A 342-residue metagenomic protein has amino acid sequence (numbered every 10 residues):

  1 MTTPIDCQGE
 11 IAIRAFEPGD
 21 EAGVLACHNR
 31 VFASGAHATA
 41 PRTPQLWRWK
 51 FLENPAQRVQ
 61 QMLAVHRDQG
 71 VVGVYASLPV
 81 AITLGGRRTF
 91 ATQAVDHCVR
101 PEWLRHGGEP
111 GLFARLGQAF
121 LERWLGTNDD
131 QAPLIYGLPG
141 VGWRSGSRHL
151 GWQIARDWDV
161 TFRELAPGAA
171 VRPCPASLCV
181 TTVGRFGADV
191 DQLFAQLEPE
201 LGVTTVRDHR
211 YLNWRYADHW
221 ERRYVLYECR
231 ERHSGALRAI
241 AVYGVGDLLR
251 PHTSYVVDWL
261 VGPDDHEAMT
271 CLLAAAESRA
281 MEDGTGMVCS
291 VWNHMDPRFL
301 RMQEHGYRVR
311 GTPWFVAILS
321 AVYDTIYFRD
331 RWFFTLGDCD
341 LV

Functional and structural regions predicted by a protein language model:
T2-I5, A132-L178, G184-R185, H233 (+2 more regions): Active-site/acyl-donor-binding loops of N-acyltransferases
I11-H97, G140-V141, V183-V261: A conserved beta-strand-loop-helix scaffold within acyl/acetyltransferase catalytic domains
F32-A36, L121, L125, D129 (+1 more regions): Hydrophobic/aromatic-lined pockets within catalytic cores
V59, D130-A132, Y224, T285: Short secondary-structure junction motifs
R88, P110-Q118, G137, V141: Short, amphipathic alpha-helical segments
D96-V99, L104-W124, H266-S278: Conserved acetyl-CoA-binding loop-helix of GNAT-fold acetyltransferases
H106, L125-G137: Short secondary-structure capping/junction motifs at helix and strand boundaries
